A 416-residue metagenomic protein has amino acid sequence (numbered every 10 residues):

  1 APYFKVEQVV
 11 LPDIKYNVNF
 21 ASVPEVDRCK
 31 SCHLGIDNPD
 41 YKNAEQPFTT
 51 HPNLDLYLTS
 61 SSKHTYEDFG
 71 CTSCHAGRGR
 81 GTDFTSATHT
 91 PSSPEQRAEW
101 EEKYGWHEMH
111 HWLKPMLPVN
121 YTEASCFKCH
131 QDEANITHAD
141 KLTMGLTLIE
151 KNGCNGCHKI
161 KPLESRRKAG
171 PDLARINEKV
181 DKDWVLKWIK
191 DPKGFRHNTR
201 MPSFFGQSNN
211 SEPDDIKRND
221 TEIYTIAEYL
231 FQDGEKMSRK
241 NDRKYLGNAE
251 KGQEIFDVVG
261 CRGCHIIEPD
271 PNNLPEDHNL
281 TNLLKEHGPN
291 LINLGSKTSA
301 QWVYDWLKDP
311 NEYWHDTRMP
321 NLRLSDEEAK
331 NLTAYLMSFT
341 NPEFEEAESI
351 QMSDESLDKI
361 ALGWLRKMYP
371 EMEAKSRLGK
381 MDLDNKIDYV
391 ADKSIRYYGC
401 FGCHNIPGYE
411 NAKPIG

Functional and structural regions predicted by a protein language model:
A1-S22, V26, K30, I36-N38 (+5 more regions): Long, charged, low-complexity terminal extensions
Y3-P24, L54-S62, W106-P118, H130-I149 (+2 more regions): Electrostatic cytochrome c docking/interface patches
S22, V26-C29, D68, E123 (+4 more regions): Residues immediately within or flanking Cys/His clusters that coordinate Zn2+ in small zinc-binding modules
S31-C32, S73, K128, G156 (+2 more regions): Short, cysteine/histidine-rich loop/knuckle motifs that typically chelate Zn2+
L34, N38-P39, G81, R262 (+1 more regions): Structural signature of outer-membrane beta-barrel domains
A44-T49, M237-G247, D277-H278: Short helix/loop segment immediately N-terminal to the Walker
N53-K128, E133-D140, T147, K151-G234 (+3 more regions): Extracytoplasmic electron-transfer domains, predominantly the class I c-type cytochrome c fold
